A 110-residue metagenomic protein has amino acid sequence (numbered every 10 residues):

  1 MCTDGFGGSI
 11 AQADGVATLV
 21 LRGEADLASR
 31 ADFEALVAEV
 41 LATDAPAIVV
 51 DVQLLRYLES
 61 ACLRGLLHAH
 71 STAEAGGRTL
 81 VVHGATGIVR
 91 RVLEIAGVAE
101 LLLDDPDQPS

Functional and structural regions predicted by a protein language model:
M1-Y57, L67-S110: STAS-like cytosolic regulatory interaction modules
